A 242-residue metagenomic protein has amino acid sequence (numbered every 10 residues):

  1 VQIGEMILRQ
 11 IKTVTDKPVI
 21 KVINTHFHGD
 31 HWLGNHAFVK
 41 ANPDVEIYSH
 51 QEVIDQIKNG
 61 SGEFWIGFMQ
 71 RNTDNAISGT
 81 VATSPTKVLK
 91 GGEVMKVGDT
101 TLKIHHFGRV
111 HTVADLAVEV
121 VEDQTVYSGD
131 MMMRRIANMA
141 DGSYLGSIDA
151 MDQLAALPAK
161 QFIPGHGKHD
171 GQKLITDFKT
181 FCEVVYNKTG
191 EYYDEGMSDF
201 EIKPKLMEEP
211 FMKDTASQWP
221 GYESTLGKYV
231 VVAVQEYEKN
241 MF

Functional and structural regions predicted by a protein language model:
V1, V94, T101-V184, K188-E191: Metallo-beta-lactamase
G4-L8, N35, I54, W65 (+6 more regions): Extracytoplasmic/secreted envelope proteins and their assembly/folding machinery, especially bacterial periplasmic
E5, R9-K87, V94, N187: Active-site HxH/HxHxD metal-binding segment of metal-dependent hydrolases
I11, H26, F38, I47 (+7 more regions): Divalent metal-coordination and catalytic microenvironments
T15-V19, V39-N42, S49-Q51, I57-S61 (+8 more regions): Sec/Tat-exported extracytoplasmic proteins
N24, S84, K90, D99 (+1 more regions): Extracytoplasmic
P43-D44, S84, D99-T101, E122-D123: Short coil/turn connectors at secondary-structure junctions
A156-L157, H169-F242: Accessory terminal helices/loops
